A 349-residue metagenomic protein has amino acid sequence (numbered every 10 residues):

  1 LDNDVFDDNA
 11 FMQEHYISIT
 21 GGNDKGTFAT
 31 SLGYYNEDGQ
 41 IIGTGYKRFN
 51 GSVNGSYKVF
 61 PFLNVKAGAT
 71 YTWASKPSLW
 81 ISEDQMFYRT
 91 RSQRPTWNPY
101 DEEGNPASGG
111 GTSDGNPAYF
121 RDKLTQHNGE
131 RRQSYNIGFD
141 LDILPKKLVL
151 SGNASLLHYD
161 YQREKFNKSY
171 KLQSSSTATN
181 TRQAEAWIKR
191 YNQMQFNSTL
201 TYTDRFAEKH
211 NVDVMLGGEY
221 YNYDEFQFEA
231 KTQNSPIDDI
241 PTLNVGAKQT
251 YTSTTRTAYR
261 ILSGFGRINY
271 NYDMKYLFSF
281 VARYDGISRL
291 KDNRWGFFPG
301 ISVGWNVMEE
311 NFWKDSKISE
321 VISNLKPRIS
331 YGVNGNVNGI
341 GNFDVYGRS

Functional and structural regions predicted by a protein language model:
L1, G39-T44, N50, N54-S134 (+3 more regions): Surface-exposed loop/interface segments of Gram-negative outer-membrane beta-barrel transport/assembly proteins
L1-I42, W80-S82, Y119-H127, F139-D142: Residues embedded in well-ordered regular secondary structure
F11, R256-R260, I268: Short secondary-structure boundary/capping elements
E14, Y46-S52, S263, G296-G300: Transmembrane beta-barrel architecture of outer membranes
I17, G51-V53, Y135-F139, S198-L200 (+4 more regions): Membrane-embedded beta-strands of outer-membrane beta-barrel proteins, especially the hydrophobic/small aromatic
G21-N23, Y57, F139-I143, Y202-D204 (+5 more regions): Residue-level signature of outer-membrane beta-barrel architecture
L32-D38, L277-G286, I329: Transmembrane beta-strand segments that form the barrel wall of outer-membrane beta-barrel proteins
H158, G218, S263-Y270, F278 (+1 more regions): Contiguous, well-ordered alpha-helical segments that form the cores/surfaces of helical PPI scaffolds
